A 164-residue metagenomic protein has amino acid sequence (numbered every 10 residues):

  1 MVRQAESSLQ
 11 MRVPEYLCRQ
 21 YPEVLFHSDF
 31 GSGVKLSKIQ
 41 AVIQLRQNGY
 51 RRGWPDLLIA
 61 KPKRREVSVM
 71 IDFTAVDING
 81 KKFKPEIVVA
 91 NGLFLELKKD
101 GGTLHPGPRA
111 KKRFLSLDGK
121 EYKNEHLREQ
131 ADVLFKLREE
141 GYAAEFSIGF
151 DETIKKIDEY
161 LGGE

Functional and structural regions predicted by a protein language model:
M1-E164: Catalytic phosphate/metal-binding cores of nucleic-acid and nucleotide-processing enzymes, i.e., regions that mediate
